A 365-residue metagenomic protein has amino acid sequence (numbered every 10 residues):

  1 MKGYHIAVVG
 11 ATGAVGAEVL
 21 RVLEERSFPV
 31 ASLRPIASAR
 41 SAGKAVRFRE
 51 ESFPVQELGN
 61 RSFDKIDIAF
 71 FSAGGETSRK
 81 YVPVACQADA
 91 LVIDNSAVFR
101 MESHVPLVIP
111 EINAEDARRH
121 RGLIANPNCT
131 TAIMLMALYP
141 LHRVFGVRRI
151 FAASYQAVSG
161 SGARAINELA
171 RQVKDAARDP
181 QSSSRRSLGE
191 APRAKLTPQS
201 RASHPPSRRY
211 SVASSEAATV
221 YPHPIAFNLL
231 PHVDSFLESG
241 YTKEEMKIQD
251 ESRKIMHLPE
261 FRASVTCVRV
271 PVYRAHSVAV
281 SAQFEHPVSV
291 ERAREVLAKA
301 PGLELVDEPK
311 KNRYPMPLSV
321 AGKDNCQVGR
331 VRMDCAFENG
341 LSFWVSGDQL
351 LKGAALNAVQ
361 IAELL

Functional and structural regions predicted by a protein language model:
M1-R193, Y210-H223, E260-R262, H286 (+6 more regions): N-terminal Rossmann-like NAD(P) cofactor-binding subdomain of oxidoreductases, focused on the glycine-rich
A11, V19, Y81, A137 (+7 more regions): General structural feature for long, well-ordered alpha-helical segments within catalytic domains of soluble enzymes
H120-A125, N228-S239, F343-V345: Helix-loop-beta segment of a Rossmann-like dinucleotide-binding subdomain
I124-I133, G240-Q249, L350-N357: A glycine-rich, Thr/Ser-enriched phosphate-binding loop motif common to dinucleotide/cofactor-binding enzymes
A217-V270: Oxyanion-binding "anion nests"
F261-L365: C-terminal active-site/capping subdomain that shapes the small-molecule cofactor and substrate pocket of enzyme
